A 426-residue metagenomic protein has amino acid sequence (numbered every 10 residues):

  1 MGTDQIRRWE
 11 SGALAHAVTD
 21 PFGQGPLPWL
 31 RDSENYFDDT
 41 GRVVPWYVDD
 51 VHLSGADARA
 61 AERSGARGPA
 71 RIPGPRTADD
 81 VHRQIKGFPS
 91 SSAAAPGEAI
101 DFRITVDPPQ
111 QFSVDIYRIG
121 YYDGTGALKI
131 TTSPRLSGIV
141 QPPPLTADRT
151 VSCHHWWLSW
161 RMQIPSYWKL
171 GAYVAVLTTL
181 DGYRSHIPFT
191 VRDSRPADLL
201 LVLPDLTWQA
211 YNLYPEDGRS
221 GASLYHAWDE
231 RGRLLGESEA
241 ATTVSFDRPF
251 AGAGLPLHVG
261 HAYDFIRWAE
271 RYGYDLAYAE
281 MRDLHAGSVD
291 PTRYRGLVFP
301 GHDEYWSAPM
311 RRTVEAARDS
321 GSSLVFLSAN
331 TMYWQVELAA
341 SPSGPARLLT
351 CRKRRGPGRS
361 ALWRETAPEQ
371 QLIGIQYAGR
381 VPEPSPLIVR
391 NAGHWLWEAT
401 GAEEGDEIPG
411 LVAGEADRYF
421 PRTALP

Functional and structural regions predicted by a protein language model:
M1-F22: Intrinsically disordered, low-structural-confidence terminal and linker regions
L14, G23-P28, S33-P45, H52-G55 (+2 more regions): Ligand-binding face of N-terminal immunoglobulin V-set domains in extracellular IgSF glycoproteins
G25-G41, Y47-V48, L53-G74, K129-T150 (+2 more regions): Aromatic- and acidic-residue-enriched carbohydrate-binding clefts of CAZyme catalytic domains
G74-V81: Short, basic/aromatic beta-hairpin or loop at an interaction surface
P109-G120, A127-P134, D181-P291: Aromatic-Pro/Gly-enriched surface loop or interdomain linker that acts as a lid/target-recognition segment
I139-H154, S159-Q163, K169, G254-A340: Helical hinge/lid and interdomain linker segments adjacent to catalytic or ligand-binding clefts that mediate domain
Q335, A339-P426: Long, C-terminal catalytic modules of enzymes
